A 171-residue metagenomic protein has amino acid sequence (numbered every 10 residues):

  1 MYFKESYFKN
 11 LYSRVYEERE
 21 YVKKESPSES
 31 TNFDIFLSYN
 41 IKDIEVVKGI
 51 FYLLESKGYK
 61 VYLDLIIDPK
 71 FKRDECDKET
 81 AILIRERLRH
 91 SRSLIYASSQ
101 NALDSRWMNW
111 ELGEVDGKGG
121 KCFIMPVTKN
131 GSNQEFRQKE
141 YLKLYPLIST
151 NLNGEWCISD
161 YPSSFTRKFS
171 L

Functional and structural regions predicted by a protein language model:
M1-H90, K168-L171: Conserved N-terminal substructure of TIR/SEFIR domains
Y2-Y7, K72-L171: Cross-kingdom TIR/SEFIR domain
